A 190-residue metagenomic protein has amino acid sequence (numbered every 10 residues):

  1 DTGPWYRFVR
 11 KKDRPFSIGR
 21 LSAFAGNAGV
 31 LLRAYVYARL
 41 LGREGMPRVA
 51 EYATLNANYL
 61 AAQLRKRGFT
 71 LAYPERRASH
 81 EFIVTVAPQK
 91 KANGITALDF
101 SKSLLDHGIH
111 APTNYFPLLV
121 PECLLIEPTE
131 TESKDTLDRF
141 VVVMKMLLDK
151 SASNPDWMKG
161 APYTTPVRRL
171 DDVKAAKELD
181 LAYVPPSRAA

Functional and structural regions predicted by a protein language model:
D1-G3: Active-site PLP attachment segment
V9-R10, R14-R20, A25, A38-A190: Non-catalytic terminal extensions of PLP-dependent enzymes
A34: His/Asp/Glu-enriched, well-ordered alpha-helical/loop segment that forms or immediately abuts the divalent-metal
